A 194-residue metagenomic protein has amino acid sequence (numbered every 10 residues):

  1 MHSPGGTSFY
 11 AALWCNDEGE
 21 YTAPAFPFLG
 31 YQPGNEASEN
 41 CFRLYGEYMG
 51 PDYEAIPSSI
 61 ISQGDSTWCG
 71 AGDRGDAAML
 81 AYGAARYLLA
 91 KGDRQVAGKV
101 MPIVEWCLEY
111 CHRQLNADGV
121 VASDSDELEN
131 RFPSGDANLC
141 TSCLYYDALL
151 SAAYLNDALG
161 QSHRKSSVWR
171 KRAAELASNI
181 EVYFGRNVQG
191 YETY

Functional and structural regions predicted by a protein language model:
M1, Y31-I56, V100-V120, K171-G190: Long, well-ordered core segments of solenoidal/helical folds
M1-G98: Substrate-binding groove/exosite segments of carbohydrate-active enzymes
M1-S3, A11-W14, N116-S125, P133-C140 (+1 more regions): Catalytic cores of carbohydrate-active enzymes
C15, C41, C69, C107 (+2 more regions): Generic recognition of cysteine residues
L44, R86-Y87, Y110, L155-A158: A generic secondary-structure signal
A55-G70, A122-N138: Acidic/His metal-coordination segments adjacent to aromatic residues that form catalytic metal sites in metalloenzymes
D73, A77, A97-V100, V104 (+2 more regions): Short capping loops/turns at secondary-structure boundaries
